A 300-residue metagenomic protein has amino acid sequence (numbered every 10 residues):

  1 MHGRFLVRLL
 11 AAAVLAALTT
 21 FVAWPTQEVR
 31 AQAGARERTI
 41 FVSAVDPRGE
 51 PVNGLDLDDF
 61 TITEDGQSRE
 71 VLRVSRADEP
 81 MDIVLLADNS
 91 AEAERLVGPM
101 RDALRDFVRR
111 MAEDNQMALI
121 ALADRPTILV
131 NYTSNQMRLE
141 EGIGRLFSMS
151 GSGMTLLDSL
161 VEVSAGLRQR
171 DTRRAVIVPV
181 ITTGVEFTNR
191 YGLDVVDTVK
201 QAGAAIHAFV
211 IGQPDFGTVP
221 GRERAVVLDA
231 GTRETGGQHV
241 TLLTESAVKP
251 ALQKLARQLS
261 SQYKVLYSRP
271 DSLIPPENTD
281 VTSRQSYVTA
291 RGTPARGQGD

Functional and structural regions predicted by a protein language model:
M1-V7: N-terminal secretory signal peptides that target proteins for export/translocation
V7-R8, R296: Intrinsically disordered, low-complexity, compositionally biased regions/tails
L9-A23: Bacterial N-terminal signal peptides
W24-D300: Scaffold/interface architecture of coatomer-like assemblies
